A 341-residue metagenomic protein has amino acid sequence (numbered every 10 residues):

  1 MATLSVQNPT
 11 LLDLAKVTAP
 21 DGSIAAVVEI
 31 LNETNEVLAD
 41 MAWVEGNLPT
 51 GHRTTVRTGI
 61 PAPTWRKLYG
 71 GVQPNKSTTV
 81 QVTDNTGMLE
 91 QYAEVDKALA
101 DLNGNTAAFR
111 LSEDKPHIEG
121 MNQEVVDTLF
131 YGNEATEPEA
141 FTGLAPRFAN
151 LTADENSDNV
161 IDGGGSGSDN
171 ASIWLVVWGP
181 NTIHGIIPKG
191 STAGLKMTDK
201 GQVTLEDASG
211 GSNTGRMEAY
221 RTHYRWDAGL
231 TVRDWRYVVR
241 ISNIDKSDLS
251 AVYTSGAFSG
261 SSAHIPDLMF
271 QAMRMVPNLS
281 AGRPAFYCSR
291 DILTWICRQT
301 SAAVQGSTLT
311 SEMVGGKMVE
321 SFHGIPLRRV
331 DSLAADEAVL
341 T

Functional and structural regions predicted by a protein language model:
A2-L31, N35-A39, H52, W65 (+1 more regions): Core alpha/beta structural scaffold of self-assembling particle/tube/pore-forming proteins
W43-P74: N-terminal, Lys/Arg-enriched amphipathic/low-complexity engagement segments that precede the first folded domain
